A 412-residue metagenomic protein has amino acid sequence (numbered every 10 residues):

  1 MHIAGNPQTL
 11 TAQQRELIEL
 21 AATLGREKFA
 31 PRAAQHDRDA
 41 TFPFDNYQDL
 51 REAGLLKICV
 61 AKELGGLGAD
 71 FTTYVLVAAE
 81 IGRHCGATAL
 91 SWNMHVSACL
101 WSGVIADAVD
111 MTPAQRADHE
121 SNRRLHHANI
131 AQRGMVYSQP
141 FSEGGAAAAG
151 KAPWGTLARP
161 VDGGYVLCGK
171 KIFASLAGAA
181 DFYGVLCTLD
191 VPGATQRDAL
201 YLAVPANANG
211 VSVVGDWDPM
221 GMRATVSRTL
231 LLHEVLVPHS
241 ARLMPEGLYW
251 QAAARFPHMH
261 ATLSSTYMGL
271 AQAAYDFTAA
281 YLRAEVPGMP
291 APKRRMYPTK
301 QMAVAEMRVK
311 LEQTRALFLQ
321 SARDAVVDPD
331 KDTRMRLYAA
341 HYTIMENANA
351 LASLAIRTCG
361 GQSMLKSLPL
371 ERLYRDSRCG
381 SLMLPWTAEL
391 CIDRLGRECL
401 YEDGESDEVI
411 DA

Functional and structural regions predicted by a protein language model:
L17-L24, T41-K57: N-terminal glycine-rich anion-binding loops that anchor highly charged ligand groups
F29, V136-S142, V211-G215: Short Pro/Gly-enriched beta-strand edge/turn motifs at strand-loop
A33-D37, E312-T343, I356-M364: C-terminal helix-coil-helix/basic helical segment that borders enzyme active sites and/or dimer interfaces and provides
F44-R51, I58-K170, S175: Glycine-rich flavin
K170-V211: A short core secondary-structure module
I172-A177, H258-L263, G380-M383: Glycine-rich phosphate/pyrophosphate-binding beta-alpha loops
W217-L311: Glycine-rich beta->alpha junctions and the first turn(s) of the following alpha-helix
G361-A412: Glycine-rich phosphate/cofactor-binding loops in nucleotide/flavin-utilizing enzymes
